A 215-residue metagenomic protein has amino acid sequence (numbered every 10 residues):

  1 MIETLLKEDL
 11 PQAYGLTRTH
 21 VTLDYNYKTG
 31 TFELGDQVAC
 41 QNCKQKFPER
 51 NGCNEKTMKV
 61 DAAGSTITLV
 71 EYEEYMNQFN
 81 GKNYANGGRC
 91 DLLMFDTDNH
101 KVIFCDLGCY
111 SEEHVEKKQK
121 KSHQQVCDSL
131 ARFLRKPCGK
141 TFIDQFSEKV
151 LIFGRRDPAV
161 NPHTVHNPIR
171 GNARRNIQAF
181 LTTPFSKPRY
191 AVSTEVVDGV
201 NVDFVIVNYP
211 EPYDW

Functional and structural regions predicted by a protein language model:
M1-Y84: Basic, amphipathic N-terminal segments that precede the first structured/catalytic domain
E3-Y14, S147-W215: Domain-level recognition of nuclease-like catalytic cores that cleave nucleotide substrates
Q78-G81, G88-C90, E112: A contiguous catalytic/ligand-binding core that recognizes phosphate-bearing ligands
A85-D96, S122: Catalytic centers of nucleases
L92-M94, K101-Y110: Conserved catalytic cores of phosphodiester-cleaving nucleases, focusing on short active-site segments
Y110-F133: Mg2+/Mn2+-dependent nuclease catalytic core
H123-V126, T141, V197: Catalytic core segments in nucleotide and nucleic-acid processing enzymes
G139-S147: Short helix-terminating capping/connector loops at secondary-structure junctions
